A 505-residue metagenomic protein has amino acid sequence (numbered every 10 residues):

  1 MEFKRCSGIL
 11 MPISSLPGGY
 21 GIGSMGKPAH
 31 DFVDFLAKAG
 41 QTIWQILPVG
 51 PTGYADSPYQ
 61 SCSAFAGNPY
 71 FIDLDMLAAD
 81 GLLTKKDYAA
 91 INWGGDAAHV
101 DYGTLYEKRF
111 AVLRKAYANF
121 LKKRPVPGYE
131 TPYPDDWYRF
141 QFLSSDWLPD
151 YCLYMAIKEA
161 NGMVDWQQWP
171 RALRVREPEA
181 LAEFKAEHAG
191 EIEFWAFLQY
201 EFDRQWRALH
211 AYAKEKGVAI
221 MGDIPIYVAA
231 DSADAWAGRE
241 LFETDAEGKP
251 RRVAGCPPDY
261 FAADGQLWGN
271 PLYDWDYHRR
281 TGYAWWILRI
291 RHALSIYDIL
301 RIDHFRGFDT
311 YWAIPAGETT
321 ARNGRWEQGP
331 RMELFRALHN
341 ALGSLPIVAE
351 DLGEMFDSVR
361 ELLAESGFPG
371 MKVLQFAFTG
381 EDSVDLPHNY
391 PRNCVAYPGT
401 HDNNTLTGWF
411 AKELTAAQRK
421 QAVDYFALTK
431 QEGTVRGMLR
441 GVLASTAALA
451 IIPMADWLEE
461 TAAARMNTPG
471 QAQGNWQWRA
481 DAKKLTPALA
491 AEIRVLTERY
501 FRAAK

Functional and structural regions predicted by a protein language model:
M1-R5, P12, G18, D56-Q199 (+4 more regions): Alpha-amylase-like alpha-glycosidases and glucanotransferases acting on alpha-linked glucans and related
E2, K27-T52, S295-Y297, V442: Catalytic domains of carbohydrate-active enzymes, especially glycoside hydrolases
G8, P12-D31: N-terminal catalytic cores of NTP/NDP-binding nucleotidyl/phosphoryl-transfer enzymes
K27-D34, R204-Y212, W286-L288, T434-M438: Short alpha-helical segments and helix-capping/turn motifs at coil-helix boundaries
A37, W206-K214, H339, L363-A364: Surface-exposed amphipathic alpha-helices with a cationic face
L47, A219-M221, P225, I299 (+1 more regions): Outer-envelope exported proteins of Gram-negative bacteria
W195-V228: Conserved, well-ordered alpha-helix/loop/beta-strand core segments that scaffold catalytic motifs
